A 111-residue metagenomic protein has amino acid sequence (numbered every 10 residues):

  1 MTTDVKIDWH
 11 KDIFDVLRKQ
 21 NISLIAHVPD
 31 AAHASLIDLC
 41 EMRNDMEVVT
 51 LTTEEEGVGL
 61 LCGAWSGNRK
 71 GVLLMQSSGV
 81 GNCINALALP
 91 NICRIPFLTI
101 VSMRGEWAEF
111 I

Functional and structural regions predicted by a protein language model:
M1-I111: Thiamine diphosphate
